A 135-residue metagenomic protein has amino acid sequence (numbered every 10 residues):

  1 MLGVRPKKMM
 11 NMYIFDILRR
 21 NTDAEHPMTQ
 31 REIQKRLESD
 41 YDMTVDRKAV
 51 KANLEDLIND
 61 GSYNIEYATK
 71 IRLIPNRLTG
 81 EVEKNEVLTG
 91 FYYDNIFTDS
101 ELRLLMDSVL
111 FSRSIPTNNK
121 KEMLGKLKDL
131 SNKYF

Functional and structural regions predicted by a protein language model:
K7-E32: Short capping segments at the starts of secondary-structure elements
T29-D42: DNA-recognition alpha helix
V45-D46: Short coil turns linking two alpha-helices in DNA-binding domains
L54: DNA major-groove recognition helix of helix-turn-helix
I58-I71: A short, conserved structural fragment
A68-V82: Short, Lys/Arg-rich nucleic-acid/phosphate-binding segment
V87-F135: Bulky hydrophobic/aromatic content
